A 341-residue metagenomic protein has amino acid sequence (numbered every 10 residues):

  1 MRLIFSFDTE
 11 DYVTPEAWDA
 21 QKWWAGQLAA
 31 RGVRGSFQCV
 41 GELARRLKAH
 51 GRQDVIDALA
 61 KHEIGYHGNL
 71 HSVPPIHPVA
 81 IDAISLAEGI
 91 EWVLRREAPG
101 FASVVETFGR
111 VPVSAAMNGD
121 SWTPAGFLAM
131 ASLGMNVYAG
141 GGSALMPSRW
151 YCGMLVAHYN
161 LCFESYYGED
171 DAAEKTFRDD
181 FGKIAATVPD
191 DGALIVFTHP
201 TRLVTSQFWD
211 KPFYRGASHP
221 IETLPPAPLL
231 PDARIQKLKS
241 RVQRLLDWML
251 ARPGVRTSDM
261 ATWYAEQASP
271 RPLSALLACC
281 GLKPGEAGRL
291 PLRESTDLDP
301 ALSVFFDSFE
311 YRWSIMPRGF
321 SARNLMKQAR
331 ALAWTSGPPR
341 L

Functional and structural regions predicted by a protein language model:
M1-L28, S274-A278, K327-R330: N-terminal regions that are enriched for targeting/export leaders and immediately downstream pro/stem segments
E10-V13, A44, T201-T205: Short acidic, S/G/P-rich loop/turn micro-motifs used as interaction or catalytic elements
W18-W24, L47-D57, G141-P147, F177-I184: Alpha-helical scaffolding within the catalytic cores of extracellular/periplasmic polymer-degrading hydrolases
A20-V33, R244-R252: A short, Lys/Arg-enriched amphipathic alpha-helix followed by its capping loop at the start of a domain
R34-T123, G192-P200, A261-A268, R293-D297 (+4 more regions): Metal-dependent polysaccharide deacetylase catalytic core of the NodB/CE4 family, i.e., the active-site-bearing domain
V73, R110-E222, A268-G281, L292-E294: Active-site-adjacent pocket scaffolds in enzyme catalytic domains
I81-L86, S206-Q243: A solvent-exposed, charged loop/short amphipathic helix patch at secondary-structure junctions
F213, H219-P220, C280-L341: Membrane-proximal basic amphipathic "stem/tether" segments
